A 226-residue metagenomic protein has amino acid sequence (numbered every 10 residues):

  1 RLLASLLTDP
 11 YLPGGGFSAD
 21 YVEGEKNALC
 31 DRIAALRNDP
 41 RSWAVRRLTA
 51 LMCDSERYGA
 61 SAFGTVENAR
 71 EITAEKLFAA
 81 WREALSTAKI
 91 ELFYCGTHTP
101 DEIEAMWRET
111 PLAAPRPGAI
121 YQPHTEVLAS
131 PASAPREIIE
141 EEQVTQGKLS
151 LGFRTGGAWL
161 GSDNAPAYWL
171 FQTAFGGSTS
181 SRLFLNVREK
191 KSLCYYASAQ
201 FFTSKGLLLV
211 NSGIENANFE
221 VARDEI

Functional and structural regions predicted by a protein language model:
R1-Y121, A167, E189-I226: Charge-rich, well-structured scaffold segments of protease-associated domains
A69, D101, G157, S181-R182: Basic, gly/Ser/Thr/Pro-rich low-complexity segments located predominantly at protein N termini
K89, R116-S181: His/Glu-based metal-binding/catalytic segments typifying zinc-dependent metallopeptidases
S180-N186, K190: Short amphipathic alpha-helix segments
